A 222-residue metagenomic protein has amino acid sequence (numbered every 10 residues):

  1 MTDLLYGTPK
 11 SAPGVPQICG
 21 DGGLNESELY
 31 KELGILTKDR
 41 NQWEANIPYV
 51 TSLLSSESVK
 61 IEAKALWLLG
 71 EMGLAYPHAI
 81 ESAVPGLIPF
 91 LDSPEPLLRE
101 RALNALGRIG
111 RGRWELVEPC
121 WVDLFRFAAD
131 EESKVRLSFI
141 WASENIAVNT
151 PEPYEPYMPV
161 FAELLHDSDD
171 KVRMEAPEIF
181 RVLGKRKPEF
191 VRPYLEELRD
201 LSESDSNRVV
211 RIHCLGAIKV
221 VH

Functional and structural regions predicted by a protein language model:
M1-L74: N-terminal alpha-helical scaffold/docking segments in eukaryotic complex subunits
I18, Y49-E57, A83-P94, D123-E131 (+3 more regions): Alpha-solenoid HEAT/Armadillo-like helical repeat scaffolds in large eukaryotic proteins
G23-S27, V59-K60, P96-L97, E131-K134 (+2 more regions): Alpha-helix N-cap/helix-start positions at coil->helix boundaries
E26-L33, P48, A63-K64, R99-N104 (+3 more regions): Alpha-solenoid HEAT/ARM repeat scaffold
G34, G70-E71, G107, E144-N145 (+2 more regions): Structural signature of alpha-helical solenoid repeat scaffolds
R40, G73-Y76, G110-W114, S143 (+3 more regions): Alpha-solenoid repeat junctions
W43-A45, H78-G86, E115-D123, E152-V160 (+1 more regions): Short sequence/structural elements of tandem HEAT/ARM alpha-solenoid repeats
L195-H222: Eukaryotic acidic, Ser/Thr-rich intrinsically disordered low-complexity regions
